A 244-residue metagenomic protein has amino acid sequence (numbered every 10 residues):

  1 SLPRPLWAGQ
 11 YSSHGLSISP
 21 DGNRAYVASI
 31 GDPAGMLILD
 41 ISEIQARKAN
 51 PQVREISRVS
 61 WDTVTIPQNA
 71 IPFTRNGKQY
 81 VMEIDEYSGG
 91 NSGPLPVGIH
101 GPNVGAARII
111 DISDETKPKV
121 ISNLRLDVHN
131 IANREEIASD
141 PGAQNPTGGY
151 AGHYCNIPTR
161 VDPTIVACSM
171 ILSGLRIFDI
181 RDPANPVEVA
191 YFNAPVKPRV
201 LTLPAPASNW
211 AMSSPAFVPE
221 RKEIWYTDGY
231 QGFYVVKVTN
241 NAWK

Functional and structural regions predicted by a protein language model:
S1-K244: Feature marking well-ordered beta-strand scaffolds used for ligand recognition
